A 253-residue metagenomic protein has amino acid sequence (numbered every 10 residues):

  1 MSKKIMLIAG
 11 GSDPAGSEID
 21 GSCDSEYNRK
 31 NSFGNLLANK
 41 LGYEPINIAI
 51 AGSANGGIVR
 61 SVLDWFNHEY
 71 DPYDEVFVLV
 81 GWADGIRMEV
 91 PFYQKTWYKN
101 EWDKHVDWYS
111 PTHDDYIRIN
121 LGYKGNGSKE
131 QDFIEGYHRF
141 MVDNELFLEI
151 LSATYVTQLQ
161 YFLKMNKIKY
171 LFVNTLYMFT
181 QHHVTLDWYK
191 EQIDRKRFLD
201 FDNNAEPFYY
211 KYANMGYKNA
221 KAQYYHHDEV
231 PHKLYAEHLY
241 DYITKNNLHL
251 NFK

Functional and structural regions predicted by a protein language model:
M1-S61, H68, L234: Serine-esterase "nucleophile elbow" of acetyl-processing enzymes
L63-K253: Alpha-helical cap/lid subdomain in secreted, periplasmic, or secretory-pathway luminal O-acyl-processing enzymes
